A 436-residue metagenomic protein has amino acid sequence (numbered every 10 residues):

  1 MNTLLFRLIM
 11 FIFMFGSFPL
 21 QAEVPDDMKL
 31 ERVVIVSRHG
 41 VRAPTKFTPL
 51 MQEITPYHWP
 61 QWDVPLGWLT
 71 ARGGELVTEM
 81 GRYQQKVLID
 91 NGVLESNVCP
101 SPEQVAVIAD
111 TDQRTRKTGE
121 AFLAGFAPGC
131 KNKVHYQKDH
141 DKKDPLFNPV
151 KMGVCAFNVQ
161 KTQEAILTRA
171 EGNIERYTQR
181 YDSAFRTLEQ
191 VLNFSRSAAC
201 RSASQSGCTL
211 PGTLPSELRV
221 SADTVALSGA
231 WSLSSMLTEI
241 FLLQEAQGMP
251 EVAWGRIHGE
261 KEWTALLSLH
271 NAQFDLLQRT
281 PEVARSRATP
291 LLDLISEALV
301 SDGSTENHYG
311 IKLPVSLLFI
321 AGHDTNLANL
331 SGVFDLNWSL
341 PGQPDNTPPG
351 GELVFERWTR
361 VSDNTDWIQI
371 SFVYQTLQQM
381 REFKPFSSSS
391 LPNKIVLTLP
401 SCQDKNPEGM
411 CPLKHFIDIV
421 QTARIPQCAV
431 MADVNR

Functional and structural regions predicted by a protein language model:
M1-R7: Positively charged n-region of N-terminal signal peptides that target proteins for export
R7-S17: Bacterial N-terminal signal peptides
F18-A22: Sec/Tat signal peptide C-region and signal peptidase I cleavage site
E23-A106, D110-L318, G322-R436: Signature for phosphate-centric chemistry
